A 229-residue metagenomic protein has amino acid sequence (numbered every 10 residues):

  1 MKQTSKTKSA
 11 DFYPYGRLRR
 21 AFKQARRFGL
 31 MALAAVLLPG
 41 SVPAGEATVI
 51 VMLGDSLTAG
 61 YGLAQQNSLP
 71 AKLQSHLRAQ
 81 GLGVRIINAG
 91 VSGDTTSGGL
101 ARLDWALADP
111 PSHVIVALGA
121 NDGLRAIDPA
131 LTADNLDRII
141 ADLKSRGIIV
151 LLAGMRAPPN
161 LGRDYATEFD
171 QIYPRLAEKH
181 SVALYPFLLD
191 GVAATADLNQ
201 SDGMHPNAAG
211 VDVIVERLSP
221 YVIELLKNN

Functional and structural regions predicted by a protein language model:
Q3-L30: Bacterial N-terminal signal peptides that target proteins for export
F28-G40: Bacterial N-terminal signal peptides
P43-S92, R102-P110: Serine-esterase "nucleophile elbow" of acetyl-processing enzymes
G45, K72, L82, G98-N229: Alpha-helical cap/lid subdomain in secreted, periplasmic, or secretory-pathway luminal O-acyl-processing enzymes
G93-S97: N-terminal helical cap/lid subdomain that shapes the substrate entry/recognition surface in HAD-like hydrolases
